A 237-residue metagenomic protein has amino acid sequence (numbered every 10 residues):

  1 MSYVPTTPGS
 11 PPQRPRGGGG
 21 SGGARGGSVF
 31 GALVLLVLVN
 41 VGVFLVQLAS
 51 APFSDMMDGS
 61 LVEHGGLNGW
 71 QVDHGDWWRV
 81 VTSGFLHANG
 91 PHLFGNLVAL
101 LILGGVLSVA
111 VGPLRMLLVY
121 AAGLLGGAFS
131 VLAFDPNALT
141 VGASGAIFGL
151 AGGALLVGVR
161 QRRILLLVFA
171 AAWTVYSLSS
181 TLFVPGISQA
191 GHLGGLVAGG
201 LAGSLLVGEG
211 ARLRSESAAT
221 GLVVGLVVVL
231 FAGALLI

Functional and structural regions predicted by a protein language model:
S2-I237: A detector for small-residue-rich transmembrane helices and their helix-helix packing motifs
